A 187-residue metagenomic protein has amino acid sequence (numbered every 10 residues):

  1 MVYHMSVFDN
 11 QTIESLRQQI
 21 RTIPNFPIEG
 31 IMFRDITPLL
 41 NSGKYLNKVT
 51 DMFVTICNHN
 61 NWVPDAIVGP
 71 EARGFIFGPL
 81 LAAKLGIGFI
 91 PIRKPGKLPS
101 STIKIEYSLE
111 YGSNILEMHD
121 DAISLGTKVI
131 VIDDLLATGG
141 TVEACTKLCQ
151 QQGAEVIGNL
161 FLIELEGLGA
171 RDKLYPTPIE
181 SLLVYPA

Functional and structural regions predicted by a protein language model:
V2-T12, E143-A187: PRPP-dependent phosphoribosyltransferase catalytic core
V2-V63: Active-site-facing substrate-recognition patch
G30, I67, F89, N159: Residue-level signature of catalytic and energy-coupling elements of molecular machines, predominantly ATP/GTP-dependent
W62-E71: Short glycine-rich phosphate-binding loop at a beta-alpha junction
D65, T127, I157: Conserved acidic residues
I76-L85, T146: Short Gly/Thr/Asp-enriched flexible loops that form oxyanion-binding sites at enzyme active sites
I87-I130: Short, glycine/charge-rich flexible loops or terminal/linker lids adjacent to PRPP-binding catalytic cores
D134, G139: Conserved G/P- and acidic residue-centered "switch" motifs that form tight phosphate/ATP-binding loops in soluble
